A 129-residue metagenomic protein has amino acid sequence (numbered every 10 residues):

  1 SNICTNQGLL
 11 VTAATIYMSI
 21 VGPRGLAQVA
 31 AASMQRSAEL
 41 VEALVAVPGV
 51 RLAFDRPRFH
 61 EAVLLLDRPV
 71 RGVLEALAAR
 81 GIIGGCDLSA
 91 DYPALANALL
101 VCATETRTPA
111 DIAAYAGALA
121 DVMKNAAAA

Functional and structural regions predicted by a protein language model:
S1-P48, L52-D55: Active-site C-terminal subdomain of aminotransferase-like
I3-T12, S33, L74-P93: Flexible glycine/proline-rich, aromatic-decorated loop/lid segments
I20, R24-A27, R36-A38, H60-A62 (+3 more regions): Flexible loop/turn segments at secondary-structure boundaries
Q28, A32, R36, G85-L88 (+1 more regions): Membrane-embedded transmembrane-helix bundle of lipid-linked glycan/lipid transferases
G49-R80: Conserved PLP-binding catalytic core of the aspartate aminotransferase-like
L64, R71, R80, D87 (+2 more regions): Hydrophobic, small-residue-rich alpha-helical packing segments that form membrane-like cores
A76, A90-A129: PLP-dependent enzyme catalytic core of the Aspartate aminotransferase-like
